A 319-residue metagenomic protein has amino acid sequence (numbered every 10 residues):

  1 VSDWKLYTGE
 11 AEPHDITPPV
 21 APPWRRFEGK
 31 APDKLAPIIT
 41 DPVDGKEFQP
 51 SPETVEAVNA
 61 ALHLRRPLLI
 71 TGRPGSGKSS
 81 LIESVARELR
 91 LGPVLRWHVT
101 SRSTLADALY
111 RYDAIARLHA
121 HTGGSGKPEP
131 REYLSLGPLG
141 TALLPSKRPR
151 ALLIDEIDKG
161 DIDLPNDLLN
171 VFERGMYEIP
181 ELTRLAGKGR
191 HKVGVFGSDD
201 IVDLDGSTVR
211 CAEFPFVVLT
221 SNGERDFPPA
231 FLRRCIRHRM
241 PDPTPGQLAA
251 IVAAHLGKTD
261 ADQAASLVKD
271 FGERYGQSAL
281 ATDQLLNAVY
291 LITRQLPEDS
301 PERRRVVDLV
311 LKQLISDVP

Functional and structural regions predicted by a protein language model:
V1-P319: C-terminal regulatory/interaction module of P-loop NTP-utilizing enzymes
